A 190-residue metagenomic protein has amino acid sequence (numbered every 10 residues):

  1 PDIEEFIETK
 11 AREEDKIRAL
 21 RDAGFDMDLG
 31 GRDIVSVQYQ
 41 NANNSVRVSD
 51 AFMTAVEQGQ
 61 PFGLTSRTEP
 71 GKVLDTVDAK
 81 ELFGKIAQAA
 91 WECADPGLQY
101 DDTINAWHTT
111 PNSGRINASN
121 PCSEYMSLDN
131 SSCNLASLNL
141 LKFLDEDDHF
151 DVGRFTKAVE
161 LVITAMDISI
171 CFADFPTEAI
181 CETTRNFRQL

Functional and structural regions predicted by a protein language model:
P1-F155, I168-N186: Active-site cavity-forming subdomains of large catalytic enzyme subunits
L161: Active-site helix-to-loop segments that bind/position phosphate- or nucleotide-bearing substrates and donors across
Q189-L190: Helix-rich, typically C-terminal accessory recognition domains appended to large enzymatic cores
